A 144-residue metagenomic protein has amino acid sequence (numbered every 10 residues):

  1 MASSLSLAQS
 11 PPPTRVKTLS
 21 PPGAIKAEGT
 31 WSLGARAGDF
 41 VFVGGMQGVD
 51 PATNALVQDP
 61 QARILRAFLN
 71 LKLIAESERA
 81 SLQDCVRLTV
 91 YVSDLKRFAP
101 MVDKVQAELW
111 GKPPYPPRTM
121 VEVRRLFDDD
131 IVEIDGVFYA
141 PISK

Functional and structural regions predicted by a protein language model:
M1-L69, L73-E78, Q83-V86, V92-K144: N-terminal presequence-like segments and the immediate start of the first folded domain
